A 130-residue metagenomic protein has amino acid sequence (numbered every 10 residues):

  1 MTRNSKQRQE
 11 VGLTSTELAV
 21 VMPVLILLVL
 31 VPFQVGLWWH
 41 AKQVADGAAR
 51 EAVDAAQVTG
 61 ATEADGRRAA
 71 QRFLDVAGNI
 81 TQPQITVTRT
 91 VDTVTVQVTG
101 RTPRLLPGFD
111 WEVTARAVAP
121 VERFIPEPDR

Functional and structural regions predicted by a protein language model:
M1-R67: Alpha-helical assembly-interface signal, strongest on the long, hydrophobic N-terminal helix that forms
T2-R3, E63-R130: Short, conserved structural patches
